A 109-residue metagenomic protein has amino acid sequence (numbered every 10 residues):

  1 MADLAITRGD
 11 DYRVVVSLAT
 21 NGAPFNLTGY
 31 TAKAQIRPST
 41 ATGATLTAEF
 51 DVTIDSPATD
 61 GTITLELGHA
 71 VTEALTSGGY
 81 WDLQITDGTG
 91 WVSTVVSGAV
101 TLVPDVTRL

Functional and structural regions predicted by a protein language model:
M1-L109: N-terminal assembly/attachment segments of tailed bacteriophage virion structural proteins
